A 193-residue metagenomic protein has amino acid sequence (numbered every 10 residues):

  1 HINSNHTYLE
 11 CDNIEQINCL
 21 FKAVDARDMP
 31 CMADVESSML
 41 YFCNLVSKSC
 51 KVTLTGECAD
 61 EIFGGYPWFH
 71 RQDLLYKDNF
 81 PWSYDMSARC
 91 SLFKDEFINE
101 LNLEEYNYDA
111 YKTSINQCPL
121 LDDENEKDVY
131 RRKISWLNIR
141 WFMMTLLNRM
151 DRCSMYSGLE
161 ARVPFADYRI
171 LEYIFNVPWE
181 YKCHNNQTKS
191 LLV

Functional and structural regions predicted by a protein language model:
H1-L120, V129-I134, M150-V193: ATP-dependent adenylate-handling active sites, centered on carboxylate activation for C-N bond formation
D123: Noncatalytic carbohydrate-binding groove/subsite architecture in carbohydrate-active enzymes
E126: Long, aromatic- and glycine/proline-rich binding clefts that accommodate carbohydrate-like moieties
I139-M150: Core structural elements
